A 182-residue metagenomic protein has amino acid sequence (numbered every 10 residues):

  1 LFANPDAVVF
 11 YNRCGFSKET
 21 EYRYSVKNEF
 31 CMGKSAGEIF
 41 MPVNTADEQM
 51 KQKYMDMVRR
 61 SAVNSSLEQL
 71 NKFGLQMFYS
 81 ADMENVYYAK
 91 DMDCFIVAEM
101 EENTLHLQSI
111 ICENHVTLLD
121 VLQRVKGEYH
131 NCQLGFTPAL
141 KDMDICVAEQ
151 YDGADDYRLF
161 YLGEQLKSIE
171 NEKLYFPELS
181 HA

Functional and structural regions predicted by a protein language model:
L1-N4, R13: Active-site-proximal cofactor/substrate-binding loop regions of enzyme domains
A3-P5, E102-Q150: Acyl-donor binding region in acyl/amide transferases
V9, E48-Q52, V116-L119: Generic alpha-helical secondary structure signal
V9, G15-A36, N131-A182: Active-site/acyl-donor-binding loops of N-acyltransferases
S17-N103: Amide-forming acyltransferase catalytic core, primarily the GNAT-like/NAT-type and related acyltransferase folds
Q69-F73, E113-N114, L140, E164: Short, solvent-exposed helix-helix connector turns and helix-capping sites enriched in acidic/polar residues
N85-Y88, C94-E99, H106-S109, Q133 (+1 more regions): Ordered hydrophobic segments in well-structured contexts
